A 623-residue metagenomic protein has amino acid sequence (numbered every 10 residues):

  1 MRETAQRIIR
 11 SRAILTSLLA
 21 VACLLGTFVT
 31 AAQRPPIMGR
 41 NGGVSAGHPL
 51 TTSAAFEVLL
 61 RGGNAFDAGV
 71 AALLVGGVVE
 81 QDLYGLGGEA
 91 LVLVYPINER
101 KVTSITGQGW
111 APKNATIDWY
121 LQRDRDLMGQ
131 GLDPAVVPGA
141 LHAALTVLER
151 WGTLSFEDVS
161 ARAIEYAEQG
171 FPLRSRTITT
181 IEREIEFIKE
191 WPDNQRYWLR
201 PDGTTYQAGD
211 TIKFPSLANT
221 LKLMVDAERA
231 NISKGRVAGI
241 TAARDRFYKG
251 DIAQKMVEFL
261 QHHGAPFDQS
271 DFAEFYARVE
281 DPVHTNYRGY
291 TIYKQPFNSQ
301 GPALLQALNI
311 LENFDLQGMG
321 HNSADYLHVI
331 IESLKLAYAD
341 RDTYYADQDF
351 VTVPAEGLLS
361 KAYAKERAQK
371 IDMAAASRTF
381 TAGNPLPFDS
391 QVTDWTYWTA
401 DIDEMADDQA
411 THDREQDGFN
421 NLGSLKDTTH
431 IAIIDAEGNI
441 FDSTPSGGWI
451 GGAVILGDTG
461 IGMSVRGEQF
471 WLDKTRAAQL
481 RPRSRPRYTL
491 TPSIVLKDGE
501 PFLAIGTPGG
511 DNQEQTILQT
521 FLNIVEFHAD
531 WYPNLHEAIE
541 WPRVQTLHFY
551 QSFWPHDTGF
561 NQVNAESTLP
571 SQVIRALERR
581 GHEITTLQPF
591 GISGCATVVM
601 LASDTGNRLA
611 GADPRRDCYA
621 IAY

Functional and structural regions predicted by a protein language model:
R2-L18: Bacterial N-terminal signal peptides that target proteins for export
T16-T27: Bacterial N-terminal signal peptides
A32-S53, E57, A65-A242, F247-S299 (+2 more regions): Noncatalytic scaffold domains of N-terminal-nucleophile
V58-L59, H142-R150, R244-K249, P508-H536: Alpha-helical support elements that line or immediately flank enzyme active sites and cofactor-binding pockets
V79-Y95, E99-T103, H263-D268, D413 (+6 more regions): Active-site rim segments in enzyme catalytic domains, especially the processed small/beta chain of N-terminal
D202, G235, A253, A265 (+4 more regions): Internal maturation/activation junctions in enzymes
E437, S484, I517-L518, F527-F590: Extended C-terminal subregions enriched in glycine
